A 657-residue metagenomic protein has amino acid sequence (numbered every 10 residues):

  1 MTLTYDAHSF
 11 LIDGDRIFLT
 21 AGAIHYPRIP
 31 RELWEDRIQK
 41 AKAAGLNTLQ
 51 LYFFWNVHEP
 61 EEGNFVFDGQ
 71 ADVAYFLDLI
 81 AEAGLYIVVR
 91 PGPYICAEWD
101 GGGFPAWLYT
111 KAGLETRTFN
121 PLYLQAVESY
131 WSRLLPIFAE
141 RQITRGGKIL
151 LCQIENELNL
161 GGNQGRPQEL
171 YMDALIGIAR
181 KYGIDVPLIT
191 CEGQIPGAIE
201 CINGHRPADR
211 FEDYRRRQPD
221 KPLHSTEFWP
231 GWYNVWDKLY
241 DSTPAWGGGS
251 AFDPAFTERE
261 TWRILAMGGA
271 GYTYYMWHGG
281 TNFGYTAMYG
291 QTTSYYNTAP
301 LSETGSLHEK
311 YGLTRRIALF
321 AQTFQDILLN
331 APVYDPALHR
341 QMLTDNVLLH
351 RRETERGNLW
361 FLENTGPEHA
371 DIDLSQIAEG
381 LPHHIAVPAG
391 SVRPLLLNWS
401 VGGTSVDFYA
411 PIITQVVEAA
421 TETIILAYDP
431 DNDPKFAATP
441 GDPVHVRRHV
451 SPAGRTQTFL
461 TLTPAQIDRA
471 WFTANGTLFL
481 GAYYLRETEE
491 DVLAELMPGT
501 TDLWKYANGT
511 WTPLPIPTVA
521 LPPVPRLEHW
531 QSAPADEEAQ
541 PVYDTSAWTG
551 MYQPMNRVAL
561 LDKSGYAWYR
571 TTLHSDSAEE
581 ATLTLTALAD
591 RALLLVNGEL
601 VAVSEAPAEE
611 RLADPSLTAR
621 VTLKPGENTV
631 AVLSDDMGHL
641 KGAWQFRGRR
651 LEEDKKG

Functional and structural regions predicted by a protein language model:
M1-T48, D78: N-terminal carbohydrate-binding accessory modules
H25-A43, E62-L79, L170, F252-F256 (+2 more regions): Aromatic- and glycine-enriched glycan-recognition loops and surfaces that form the carbohydrate-binding subsites
L33-W34, E61-E62, R90-G92, E98-G103 (+6 more regions): Short, solvent-exposed loop/turn and secondary-structure capping segments
W34-D100, I176-K181: Aromatic-lined substrate-binding rim segments of carbohydrate-active enzymes
V89, P93-E128, S132-M267, G271: Substrate-binding/catalytic cleft of secreted carbohydrate-active enzymes, primarily glycoside hydrolases
L124-F138, Q142-I154, N159, Q168 (+7 more regions): Carbohydrate-binding surfaces of carbohydrate-active enzymes
G638-G657: Exposed low-complexity, polar/acidic, P/S/T/G-rich flexible segments that act as propeptides, protease-susceptible
